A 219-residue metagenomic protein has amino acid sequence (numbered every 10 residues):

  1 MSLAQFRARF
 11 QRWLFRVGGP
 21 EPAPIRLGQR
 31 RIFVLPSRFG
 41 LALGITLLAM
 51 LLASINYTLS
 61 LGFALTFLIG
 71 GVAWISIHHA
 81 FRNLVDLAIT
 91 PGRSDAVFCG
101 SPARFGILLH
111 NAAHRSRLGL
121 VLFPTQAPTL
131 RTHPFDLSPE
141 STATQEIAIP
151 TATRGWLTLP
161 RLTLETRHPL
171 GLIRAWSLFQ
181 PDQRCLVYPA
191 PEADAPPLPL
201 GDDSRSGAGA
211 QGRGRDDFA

Functional and structural regions predicted by a protein language model:
M1-L87: Extracellular/lumenal glycan-associated context and N-glycosylation machinery
L3-R7, G70-A219: An amphipathic, basic-hydrophobic helix/alpha-beta surface used to engage anionic, phosphate-rich ligands or surfaces
